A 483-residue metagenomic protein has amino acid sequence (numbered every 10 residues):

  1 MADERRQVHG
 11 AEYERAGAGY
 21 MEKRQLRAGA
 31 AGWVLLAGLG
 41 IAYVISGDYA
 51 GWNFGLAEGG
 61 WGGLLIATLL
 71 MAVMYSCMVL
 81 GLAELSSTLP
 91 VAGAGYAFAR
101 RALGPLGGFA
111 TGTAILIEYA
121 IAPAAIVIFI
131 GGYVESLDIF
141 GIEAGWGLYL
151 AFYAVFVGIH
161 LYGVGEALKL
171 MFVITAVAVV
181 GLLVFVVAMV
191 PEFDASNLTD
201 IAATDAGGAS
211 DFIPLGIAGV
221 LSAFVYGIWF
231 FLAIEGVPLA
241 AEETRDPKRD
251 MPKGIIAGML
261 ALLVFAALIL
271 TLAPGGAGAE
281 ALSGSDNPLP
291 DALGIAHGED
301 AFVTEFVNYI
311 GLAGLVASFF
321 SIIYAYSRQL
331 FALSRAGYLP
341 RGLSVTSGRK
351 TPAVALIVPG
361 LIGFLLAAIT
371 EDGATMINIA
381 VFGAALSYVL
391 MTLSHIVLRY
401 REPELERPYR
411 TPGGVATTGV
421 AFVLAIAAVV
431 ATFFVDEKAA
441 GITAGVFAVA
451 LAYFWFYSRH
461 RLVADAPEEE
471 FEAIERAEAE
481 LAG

Functional and structural regions predicted by a protein language model:
M1-F54, E58-L65, Y75-S76, L80 (+5 more regions): Membrane-interface "cap" regions at the ends of multi-pass membrane proteins
G10, K23, A97-R101, L106 (+7 more regions): Helix-loop-helix connectors at the membrane interface of multi-pass transporters/channels
E22-L26, L64-L65, G141-G147, V173-N308: Helix-loop-helix junctions that connect adjacent transmembrane segments in multi-pass membrane transporters
Q25, L170, G342-A353, Y388-A439: C-terminal membrane-solvent junction of multi-pass transporters and transport-like membrane proteins
G51-E58, A67, S76-Y153, V157-L161 (+5 more regions): Hydrophobic transmembrane alpha-helices that form the core helical bundles of multi-pass secondary transporters
L70, N378-I379, A384, G413-G483: A generic transmembrane alpha-helix motif of multi-pass inner-membrane proteins
A97, G104, E135-F140, T204-G207 (+2 more regions): TM-loop-TM module centered on a large, flexible mid-protein loop between adjacent transmembrane helices in multi-pass
G131, A144-A202, I255-L260, A380-L390 (+2 more regions): Membrane-interface loop-to-helix entry segments
